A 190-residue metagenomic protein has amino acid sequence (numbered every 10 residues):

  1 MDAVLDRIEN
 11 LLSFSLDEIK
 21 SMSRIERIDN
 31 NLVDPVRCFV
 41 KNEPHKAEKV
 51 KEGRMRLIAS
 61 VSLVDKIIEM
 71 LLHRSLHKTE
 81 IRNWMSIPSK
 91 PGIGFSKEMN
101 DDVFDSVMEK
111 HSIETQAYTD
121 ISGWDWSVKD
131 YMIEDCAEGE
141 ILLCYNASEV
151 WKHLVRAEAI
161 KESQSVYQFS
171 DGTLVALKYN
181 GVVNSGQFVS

Functional and structural regions predicted by a protein language model:
M1-S190: Viral RNA-dependent RNA polymerase
